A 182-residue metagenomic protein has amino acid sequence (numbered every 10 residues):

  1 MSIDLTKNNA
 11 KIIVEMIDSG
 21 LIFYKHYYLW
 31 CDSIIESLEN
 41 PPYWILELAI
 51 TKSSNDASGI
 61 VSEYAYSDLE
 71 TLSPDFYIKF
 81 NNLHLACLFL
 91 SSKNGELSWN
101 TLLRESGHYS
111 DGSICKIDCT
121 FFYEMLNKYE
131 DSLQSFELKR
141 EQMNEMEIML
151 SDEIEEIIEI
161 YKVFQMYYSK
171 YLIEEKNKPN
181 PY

Functional and structural regions predicted by a protein language model:
M1-Y182: Acidic, Ser/Pro/Thr-rich low-complexity regulatory regions and the short amphipathic helical interaction modules they
